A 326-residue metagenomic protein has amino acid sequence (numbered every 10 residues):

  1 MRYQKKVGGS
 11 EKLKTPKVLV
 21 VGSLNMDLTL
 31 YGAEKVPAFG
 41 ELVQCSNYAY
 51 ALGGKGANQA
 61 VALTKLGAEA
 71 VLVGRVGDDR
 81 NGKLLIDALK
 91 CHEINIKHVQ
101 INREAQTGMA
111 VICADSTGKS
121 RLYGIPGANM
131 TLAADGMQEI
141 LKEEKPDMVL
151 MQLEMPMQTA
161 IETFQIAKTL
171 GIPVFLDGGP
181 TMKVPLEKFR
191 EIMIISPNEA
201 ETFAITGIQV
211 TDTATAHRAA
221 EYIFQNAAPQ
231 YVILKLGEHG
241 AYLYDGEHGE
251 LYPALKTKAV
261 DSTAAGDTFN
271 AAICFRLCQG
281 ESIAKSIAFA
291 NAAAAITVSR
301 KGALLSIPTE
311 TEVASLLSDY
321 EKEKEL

Functional and structural regions predicted by a protein language model:
M1-R75, R80-D87, C91, A259-V260 (+1 more regions): Glycine-rich phosphate/adenosyl-contacting loop at the front of the ribokinase-like
R2-V18, K183-E187, T213-L326: Conserved phosphate-binding/catalytic region of the ribokinase-like
F39-V43, Y50, K65-M148, V313-L326: Conserved N-terminal subdomain of the carbohydrate kinase-like
L63, N198, G266: Short, conserved phosphate/pyrophosphate- and ester-handling motifs at nucleotide-, phospho-/glycolipid
M137, T202-F203, A241, V313: A generic structural signal for short hydrophobic patches within well-formed alpha-helices
P146-R218, H239-G240: Conserved beta-alpha-beta core of the PfkB/ribokinase-like small-molecule kinase fold
